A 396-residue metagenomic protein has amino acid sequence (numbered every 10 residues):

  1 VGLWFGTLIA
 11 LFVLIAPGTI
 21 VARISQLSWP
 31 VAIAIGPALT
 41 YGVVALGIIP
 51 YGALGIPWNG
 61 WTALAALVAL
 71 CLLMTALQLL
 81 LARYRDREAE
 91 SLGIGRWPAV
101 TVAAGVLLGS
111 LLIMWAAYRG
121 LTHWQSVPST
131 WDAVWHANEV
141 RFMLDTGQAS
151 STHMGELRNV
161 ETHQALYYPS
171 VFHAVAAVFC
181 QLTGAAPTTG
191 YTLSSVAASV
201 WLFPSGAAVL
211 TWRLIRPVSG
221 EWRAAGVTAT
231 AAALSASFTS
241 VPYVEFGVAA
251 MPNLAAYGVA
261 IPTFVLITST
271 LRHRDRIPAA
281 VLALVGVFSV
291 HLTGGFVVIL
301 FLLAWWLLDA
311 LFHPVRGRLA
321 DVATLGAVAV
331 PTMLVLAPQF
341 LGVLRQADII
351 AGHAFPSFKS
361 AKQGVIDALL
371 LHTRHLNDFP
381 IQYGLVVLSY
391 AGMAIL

Functional and structural regions predicted by a protein language model:
V1-A99: Membrane-embedded, hydrophobic transmembrane alpha-helices
W4-L14, A256-Y257, S357-L396: Alpha-helical transmembrane segments at the extracellular/periplasmic loop-to-helix junctions of multi-pass membrane
G95-R96, V218-A224, F312-L325, M393-L396: Membrane-interface helix-loop-helix junctions at transmembrane boundaries of multi-pass membrane enzymes, predominantly
A99-L108, L282-L284, L302, V315-L341: Hydrophobic alpha-helical membrane-interfacial segments at the cytosolic entry of transmembrane helices
L108-G258: Active-site lumenal/periplasmic loops and adjacent helix-entry segments of GT-C-fold, multi-pass membrane
A260-P278: Membrane-interface transmembrane helices that cradle and orient dolichyl/undecaprenyl
L266, I277-L292: Membrane-interface alpha helices of multi-pass inner-membrane proteins
G286, V298-F312: Hydrophobic transmembrane alpha-helices of multi-pass, membrane-embedded glycosylation machinery
